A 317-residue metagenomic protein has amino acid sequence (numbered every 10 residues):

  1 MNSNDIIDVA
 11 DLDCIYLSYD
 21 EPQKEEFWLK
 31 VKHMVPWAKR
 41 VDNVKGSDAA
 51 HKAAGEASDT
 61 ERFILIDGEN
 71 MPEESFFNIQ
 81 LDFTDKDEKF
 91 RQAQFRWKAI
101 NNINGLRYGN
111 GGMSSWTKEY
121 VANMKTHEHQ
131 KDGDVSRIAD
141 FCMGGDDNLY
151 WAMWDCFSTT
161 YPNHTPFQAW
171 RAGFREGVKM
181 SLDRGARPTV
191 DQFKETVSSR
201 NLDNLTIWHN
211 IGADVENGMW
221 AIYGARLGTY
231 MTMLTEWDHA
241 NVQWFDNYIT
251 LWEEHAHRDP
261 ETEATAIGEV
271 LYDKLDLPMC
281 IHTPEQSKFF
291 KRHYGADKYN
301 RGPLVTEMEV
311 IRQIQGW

Functional and structural regions predicted by a protein language model:
M1-H33, W317: N-proximal low-complexity "stem/linker" segments adjacent to membrane-targeting elements
A10-Y16, P36-K39, F63, K89-R96: Hydrophobic beta-strand segments of well-ordered beta-sheets in folded domains
Y19-Q23, N70-E73, N102-N104, Y120-N123: Short acidic, S/G/P-rich loop/turn micro-motifs used as interaction or catalytic elements
D42-A50: A short, glycine-/small-residue-rich helix N-cap motif at loop->alpha-helix starts within glycosyltransferase
H51-K52, E74-K86: Short alpha-helix within the catalytic core of nucleotide-sugar-dependent glycosyltransferases
K52-R62: Active-site nucleotide-sugar/metal-binding loop of Leloir-type enzymes
E61-E74: Short beta-strand-to-loop acidic/aromatic patch adjacent to the donor-nucleotide binding site
L81-W317: Catalytic-site signature of metal-activated, phosphate-bearing donor transferases, centered on the GT-A/GT-A-like
